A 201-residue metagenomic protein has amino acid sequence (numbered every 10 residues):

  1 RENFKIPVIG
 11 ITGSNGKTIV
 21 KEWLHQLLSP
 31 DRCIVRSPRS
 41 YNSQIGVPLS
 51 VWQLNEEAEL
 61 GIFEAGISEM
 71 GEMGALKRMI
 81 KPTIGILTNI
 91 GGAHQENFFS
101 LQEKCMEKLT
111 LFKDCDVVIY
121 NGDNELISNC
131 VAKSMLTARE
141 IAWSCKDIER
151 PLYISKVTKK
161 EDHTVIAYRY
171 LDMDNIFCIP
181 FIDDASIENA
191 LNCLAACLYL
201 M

Functional and structural regions predicted by a protein language model:
R1-A138, L198: Phosphate-binding loop of NTP-binding sites
L101-Q102, T137-M201: Adenine nucleotide phosphate-binding catalytic loops in nucleotide-utilizing enzymes
